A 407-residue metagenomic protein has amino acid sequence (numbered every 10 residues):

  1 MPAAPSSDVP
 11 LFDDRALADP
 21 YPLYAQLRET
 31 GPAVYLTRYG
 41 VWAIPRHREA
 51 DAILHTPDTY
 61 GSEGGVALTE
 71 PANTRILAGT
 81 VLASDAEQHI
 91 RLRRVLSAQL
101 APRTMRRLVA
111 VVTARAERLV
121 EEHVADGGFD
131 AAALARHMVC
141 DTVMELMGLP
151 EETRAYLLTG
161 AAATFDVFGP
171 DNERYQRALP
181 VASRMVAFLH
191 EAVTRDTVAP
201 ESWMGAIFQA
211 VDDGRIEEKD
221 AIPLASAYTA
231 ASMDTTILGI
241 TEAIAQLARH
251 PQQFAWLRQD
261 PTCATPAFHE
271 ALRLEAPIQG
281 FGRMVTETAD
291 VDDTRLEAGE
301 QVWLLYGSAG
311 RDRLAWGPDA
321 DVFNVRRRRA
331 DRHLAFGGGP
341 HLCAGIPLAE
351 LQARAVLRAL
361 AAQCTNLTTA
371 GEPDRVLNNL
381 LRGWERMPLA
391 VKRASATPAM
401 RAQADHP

Functional and structural regions predicted by a protein language model:
M1-P407: Cytochrome P450
